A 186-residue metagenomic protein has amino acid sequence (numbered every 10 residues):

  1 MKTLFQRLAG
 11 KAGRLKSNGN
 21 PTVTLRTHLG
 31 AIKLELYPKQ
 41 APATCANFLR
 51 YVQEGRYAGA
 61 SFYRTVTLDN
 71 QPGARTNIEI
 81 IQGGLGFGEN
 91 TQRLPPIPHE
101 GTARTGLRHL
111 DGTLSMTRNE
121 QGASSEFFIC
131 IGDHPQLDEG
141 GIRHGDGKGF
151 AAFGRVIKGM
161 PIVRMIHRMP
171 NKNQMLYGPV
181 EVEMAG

Functional and structural regions predicted by a protein language model:
M1-G186: Cyclophilin-like peptidyl-prolyl cis-trans isomerases
